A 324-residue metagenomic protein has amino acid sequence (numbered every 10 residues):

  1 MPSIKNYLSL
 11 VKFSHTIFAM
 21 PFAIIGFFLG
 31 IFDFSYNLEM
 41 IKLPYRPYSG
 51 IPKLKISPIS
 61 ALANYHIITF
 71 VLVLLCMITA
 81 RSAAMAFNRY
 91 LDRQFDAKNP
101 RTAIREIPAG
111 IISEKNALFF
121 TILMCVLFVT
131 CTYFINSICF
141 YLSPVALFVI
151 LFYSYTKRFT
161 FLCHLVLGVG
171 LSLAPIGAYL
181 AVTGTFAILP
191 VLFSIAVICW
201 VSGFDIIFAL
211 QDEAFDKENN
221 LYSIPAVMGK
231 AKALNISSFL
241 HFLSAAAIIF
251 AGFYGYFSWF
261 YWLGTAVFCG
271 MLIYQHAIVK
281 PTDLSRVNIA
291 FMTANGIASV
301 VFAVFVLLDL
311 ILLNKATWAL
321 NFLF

Functional and structural regions predicted by a protein language model:
M1-T16, I111-I112, V182, F193-F324: C-terminal membrane-associated helical module and adjoining short loops/tails
I4-S14, V71, L75, T79 (+1 more regions): Residue-level signal for short hydrophobic patches within transmembrane helices of multi-pass membrane transporters
L8-S9, L38, L75-M77, S82-A83 (+4 more regions): Intramembrane alpha-helical segments
K12-I31, G168, S172, A303: The first (N-terminal) embedded transmembrane alpha-helix
A23, F27, M77, C125 (+7 more regions): Residue-level recognition of pore/gate-forming positions within transmembrane alpha-helices of multi-pass
F27-L74, L127-Y141, I176-I195, A247-W262 (+1 more regions): Helix-coil boundary and interhelical linker segments in multi-pass alpha-helical membrane proteins
Y65-T79, R93-S143, E218-G264, V304-F305: Multi-pass membrane catalytic core of lipid/isoprenoid biosynthesis enzymes
A86-Q94, I206-E213: Membrane-spanning helices that line or support transport/gating and their immediate boundary helices in channels
